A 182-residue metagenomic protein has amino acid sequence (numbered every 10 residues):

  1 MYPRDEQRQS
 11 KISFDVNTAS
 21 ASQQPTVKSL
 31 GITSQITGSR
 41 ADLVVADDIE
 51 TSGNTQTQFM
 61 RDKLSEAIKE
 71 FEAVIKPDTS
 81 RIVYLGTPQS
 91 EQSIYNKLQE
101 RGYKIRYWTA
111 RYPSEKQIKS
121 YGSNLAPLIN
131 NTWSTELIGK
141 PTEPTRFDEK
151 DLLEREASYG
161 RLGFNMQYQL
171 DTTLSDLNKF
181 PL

Functional and structural regions predicted by a protein language model:
M1-I36: Conserved nucleotide-state-sensing and coupling region of NTP-binding domains
T18, R40, T172: Solvent-exposed, flexible loop/coil residues
Q23-T26, R40-L43, T79-V83: Loop/turn-to-beta-strand initiation segments
Q35-T37, S52-G53: Catalytic P-loop NTPase motifs of RecA-like helicase/translocase cores
V44-V45, I94: Juxtamembrane interface elements at the cytosolic ends of transmembrane helices in multi-pass membrane proteins
D48-I49: Walker B catalytic acidic pair
N54-L182: Non-catalytic, compositionally simple segments
